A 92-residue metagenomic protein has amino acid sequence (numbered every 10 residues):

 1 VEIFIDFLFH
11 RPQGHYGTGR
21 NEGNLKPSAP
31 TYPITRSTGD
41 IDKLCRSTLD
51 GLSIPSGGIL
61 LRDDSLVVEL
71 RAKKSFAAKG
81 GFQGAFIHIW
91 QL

Functional and structural regions predicted by a protein language model:
V1-L92: Acidic, proline/glycine-enriched N-terminal capping motif
